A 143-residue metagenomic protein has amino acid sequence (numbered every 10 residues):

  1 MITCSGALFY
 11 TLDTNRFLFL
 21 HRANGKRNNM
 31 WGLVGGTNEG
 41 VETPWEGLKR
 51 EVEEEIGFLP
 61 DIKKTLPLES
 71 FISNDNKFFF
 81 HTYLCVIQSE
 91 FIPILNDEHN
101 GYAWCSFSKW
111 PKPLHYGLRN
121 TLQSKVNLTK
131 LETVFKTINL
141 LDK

Functional and structural regions predicted by a protein language model:
M1, K136-K143: Short, Lys/Arg-enriched, disordered terminal segments
M1-L18: Conserved N-terminal beta-strand and adjoining loop/helix that marks the start of the Nudix/MutT-like hydrolase domain
T14, N24, N38: Short, glycine/serine-rich, charged loops/turns that create anion-binding and catalytic segments at active sites
L20-R22: GIY-YIG nuclease signature motif recognition
K26-N29: A conserved beta-turn-beta hairpin within the catalytic core of GNAT-like acetyltransferases that forms part
G32-L33: A short gly/proline-enriched turn/hairpin at secondary-structure junctions
G36-L122, N139-D142: Unchanged
K125, T129-V134: Active-site or metal-binding loop neighborhoods of secreted/extracellular toxin and effector enzymes
